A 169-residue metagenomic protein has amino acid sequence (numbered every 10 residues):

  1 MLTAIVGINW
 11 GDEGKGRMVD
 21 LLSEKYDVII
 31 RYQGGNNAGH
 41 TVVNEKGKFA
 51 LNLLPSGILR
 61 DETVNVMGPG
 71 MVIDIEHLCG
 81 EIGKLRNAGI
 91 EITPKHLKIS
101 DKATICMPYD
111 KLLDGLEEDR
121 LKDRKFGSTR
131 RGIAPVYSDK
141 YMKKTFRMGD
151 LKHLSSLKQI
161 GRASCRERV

Functional and structural regions predicted by a protein language model:
M1-T3, E24-D27, N37-A38, E45-F49 (+5 more regions): Short coil/turn connectors at secondary-structure junctions
L2-G34: N-terminal phosphate-binding or glycine-rich loops at protein starts, especially the Walker A/P-loop of NTPases
E13-R17, N37, V72-G80, K152 (+1 more regions): Conserved active-site and cofactor/substrate-binding residues in soluble primary-metabolism enzymes
G34-H40, R120: N-terminal glycine-rich phosphate/pyrophosphate-binding loops that anchor nucleotide-derived ligands and cofactors
G39-G115: Glycine-rich, N-terminal phosphate-binding loop and its surrounding beta-alpha-beta segment
G80, K84-K158: Hydrophobic alpha-helical hairpins/lids featuring a short glycine-rich hinge
Q159-V169: Residue-level detector of conserved catalytic or cofactor/ligand-binding positions in enzyme active sites
